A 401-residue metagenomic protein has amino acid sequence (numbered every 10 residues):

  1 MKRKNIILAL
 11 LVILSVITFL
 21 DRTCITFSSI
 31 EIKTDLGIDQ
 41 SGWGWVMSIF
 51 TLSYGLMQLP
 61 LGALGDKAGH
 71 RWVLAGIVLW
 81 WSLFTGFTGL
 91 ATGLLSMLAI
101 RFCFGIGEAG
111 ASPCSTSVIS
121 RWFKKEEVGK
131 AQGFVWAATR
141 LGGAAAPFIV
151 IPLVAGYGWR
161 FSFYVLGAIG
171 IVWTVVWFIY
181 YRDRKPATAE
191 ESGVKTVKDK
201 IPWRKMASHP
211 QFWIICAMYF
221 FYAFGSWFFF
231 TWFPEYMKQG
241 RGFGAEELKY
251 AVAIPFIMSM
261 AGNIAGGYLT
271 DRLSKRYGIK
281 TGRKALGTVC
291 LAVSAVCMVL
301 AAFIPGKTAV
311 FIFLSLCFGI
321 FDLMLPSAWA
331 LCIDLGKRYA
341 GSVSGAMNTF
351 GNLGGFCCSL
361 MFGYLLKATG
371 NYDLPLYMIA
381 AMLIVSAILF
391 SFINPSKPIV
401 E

Functional and structural regions predicted by a protein language model:
I6-Q40, L61, F229-P234: Extracytoplasmic
I25-T26, P210-G266, L325, W329: Extracytoplasmic gate region of multi-pass secondary transporters
G37, G69, L90-S96, K124 (+1 more regions): Helix-breaking motifs and short loop linkers at transmembrane-helix boundaries and internal kinks in secondary membrane
L56-L95: Conserved MFS/SLC helix-loop-helix module at the cytosolic interface between two early adjacent transmembrane helices
I100-T139: Cytoplasmic helix-loop-helix junction between adjacent transmembrane helices in 12-TM secondary transporters
V135-D183: Helix-loop-helix hairpin linking two adjacent transmembrane segments in secondary transporters
K185-C216, G240: Juxtamembrane intracellular "pre-TM" segments in multi-pass secondary transporters
T281-S327: C-terminal transmembrane helical hairpin of 12-TM major facilitator-type secondary transporters
